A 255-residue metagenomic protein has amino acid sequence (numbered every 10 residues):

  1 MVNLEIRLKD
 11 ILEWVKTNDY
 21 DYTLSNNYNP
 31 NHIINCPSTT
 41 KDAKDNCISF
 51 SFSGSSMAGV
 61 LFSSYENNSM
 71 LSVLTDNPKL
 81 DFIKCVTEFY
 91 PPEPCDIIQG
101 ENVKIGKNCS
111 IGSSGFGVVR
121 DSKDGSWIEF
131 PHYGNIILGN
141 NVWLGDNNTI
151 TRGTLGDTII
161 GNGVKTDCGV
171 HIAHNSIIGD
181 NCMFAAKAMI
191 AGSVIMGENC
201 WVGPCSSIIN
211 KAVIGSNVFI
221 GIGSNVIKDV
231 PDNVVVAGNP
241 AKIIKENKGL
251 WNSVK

Functional and structural regions predicted by a protein language model:
M1-E129, N141, N239-K255: Terminal amphipathic alpha-helical/low-complexity segments used for targeting or macromolecular assembly
E93-A237, A241-I244: Structural signal for interior beta-strand "rungs" in well-ordered beta-sheet cores of soluble enzyme domains
